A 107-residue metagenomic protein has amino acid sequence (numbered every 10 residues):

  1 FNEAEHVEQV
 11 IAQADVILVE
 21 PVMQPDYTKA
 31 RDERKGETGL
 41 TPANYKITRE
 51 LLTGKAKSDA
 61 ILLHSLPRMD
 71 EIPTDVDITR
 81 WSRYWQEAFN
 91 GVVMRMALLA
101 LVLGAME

Functional and structural regions predicted by a protein language model:
F1-V76: Rossmann-like adenosine-cofactor binding region
K57-E107: Adenosine-phosphate binding glycine-rich loop
